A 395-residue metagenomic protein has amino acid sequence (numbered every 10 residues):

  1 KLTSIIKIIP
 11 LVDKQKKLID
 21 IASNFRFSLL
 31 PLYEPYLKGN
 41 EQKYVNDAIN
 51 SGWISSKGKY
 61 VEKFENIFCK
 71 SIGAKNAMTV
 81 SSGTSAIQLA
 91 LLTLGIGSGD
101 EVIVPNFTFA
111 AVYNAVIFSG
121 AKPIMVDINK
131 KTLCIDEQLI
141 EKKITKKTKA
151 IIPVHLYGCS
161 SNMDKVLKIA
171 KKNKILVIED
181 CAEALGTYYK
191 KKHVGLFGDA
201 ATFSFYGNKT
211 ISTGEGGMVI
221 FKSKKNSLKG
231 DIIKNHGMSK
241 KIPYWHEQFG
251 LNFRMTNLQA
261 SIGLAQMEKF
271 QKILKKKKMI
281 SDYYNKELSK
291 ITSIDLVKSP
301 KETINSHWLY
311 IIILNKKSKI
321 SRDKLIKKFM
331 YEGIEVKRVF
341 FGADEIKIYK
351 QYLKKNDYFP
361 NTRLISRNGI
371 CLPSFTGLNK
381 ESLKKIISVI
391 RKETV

Functional and structural regions predicted by a protein language model:
K1-Q15: The conserved cystathionine-beta-synthase
L18-I21, L309: Short glycine-/small-residue motifs
N24-G52, P373: N-terminal "arm"/small-domain region of PLP-dependent enzymes with the aminotransferase-like
S28-P31, P35, L92-K172, L176-C181 (+1 more regions): PLP-dependent aminotransferase-like
K57-E101, A115-S119, M125-D127, K192: Phosphate-binding glycine-rich loop
F64-N66, K75, Q138, A150-V154 (+3 more regions): PLP-dependent aminotransferase class I/II
E179-T213, I242-E247: Conserved active-site segment immediately N-terminal to the catalytic lysine that forms the internal aldimine
L196-K234, M238: Active-site PLP attachment segment
